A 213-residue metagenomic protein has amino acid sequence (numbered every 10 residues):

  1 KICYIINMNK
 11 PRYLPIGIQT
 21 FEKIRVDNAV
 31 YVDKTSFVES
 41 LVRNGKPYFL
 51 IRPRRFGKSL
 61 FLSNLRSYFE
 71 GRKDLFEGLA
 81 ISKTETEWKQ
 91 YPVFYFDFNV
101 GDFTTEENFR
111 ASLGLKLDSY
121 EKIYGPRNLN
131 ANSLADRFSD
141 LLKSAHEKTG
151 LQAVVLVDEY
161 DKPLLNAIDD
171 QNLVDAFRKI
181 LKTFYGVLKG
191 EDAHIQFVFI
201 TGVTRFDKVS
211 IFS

Functional and structural regions predicted by a protein language model:
K1-S213: Phosphate-binding site recognition
